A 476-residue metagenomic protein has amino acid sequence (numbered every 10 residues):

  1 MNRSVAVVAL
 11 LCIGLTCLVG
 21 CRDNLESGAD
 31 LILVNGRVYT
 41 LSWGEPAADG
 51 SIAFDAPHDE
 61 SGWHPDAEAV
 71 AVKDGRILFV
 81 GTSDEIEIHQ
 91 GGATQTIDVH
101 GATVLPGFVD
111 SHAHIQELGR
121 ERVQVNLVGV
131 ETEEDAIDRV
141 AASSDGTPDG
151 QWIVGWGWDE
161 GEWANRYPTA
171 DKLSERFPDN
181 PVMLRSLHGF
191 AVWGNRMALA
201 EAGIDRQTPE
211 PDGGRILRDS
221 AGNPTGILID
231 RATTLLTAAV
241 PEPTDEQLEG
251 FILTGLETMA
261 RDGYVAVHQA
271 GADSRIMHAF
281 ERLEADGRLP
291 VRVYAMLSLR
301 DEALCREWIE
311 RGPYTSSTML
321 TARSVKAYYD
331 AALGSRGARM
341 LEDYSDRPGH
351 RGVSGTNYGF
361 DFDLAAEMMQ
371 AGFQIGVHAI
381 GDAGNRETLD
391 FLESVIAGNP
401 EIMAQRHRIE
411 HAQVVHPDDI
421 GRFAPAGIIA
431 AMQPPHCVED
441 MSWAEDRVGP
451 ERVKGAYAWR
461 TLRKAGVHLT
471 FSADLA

Functional and structural regions predicted by a protein language model:
M1-V8: Bacterial N-terminal signal peptides that target proteins for export
V8-C17: Bacterial N-terminal signal peptides
C21-V34, S42-W308, R323, A327-G384 (+3 more regions): Divalent metal-binding segments
R196, M277, E281, N385-E393 (+3 more regions): Histidine/acidic-residue-rich catalytic or RNA/ligand-binding cores of hydrolases and nuclease-related proteins
V291-R323, R406-A412, P417, W443-L469: Phosphate/diphosphate-binding loops
M319-G337, G427-V438: Non-cysteine beta-strand/loop elements that form the S-adenosyl-L-methionine
L333-R336, F373-A383, M432-P434, L462-A476: Short acidic/histidine-rich active-site segments
L341-S345, P425-L462: Flexible glycine/proline-rich, aromatic-decorated loop/lid segments
